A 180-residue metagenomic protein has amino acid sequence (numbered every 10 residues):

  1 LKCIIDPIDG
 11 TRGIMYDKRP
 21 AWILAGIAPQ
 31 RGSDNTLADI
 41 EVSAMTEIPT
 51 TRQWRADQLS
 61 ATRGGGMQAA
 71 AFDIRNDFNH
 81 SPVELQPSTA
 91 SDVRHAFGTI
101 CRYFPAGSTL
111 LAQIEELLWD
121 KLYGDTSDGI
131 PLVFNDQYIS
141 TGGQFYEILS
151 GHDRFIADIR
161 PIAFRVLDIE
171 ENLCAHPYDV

Functional and structural regions predicted by a protein language model:
K2-G64: DPxDG-like acidic metal-binding loop motif
T46-V180: An extended, acidic
